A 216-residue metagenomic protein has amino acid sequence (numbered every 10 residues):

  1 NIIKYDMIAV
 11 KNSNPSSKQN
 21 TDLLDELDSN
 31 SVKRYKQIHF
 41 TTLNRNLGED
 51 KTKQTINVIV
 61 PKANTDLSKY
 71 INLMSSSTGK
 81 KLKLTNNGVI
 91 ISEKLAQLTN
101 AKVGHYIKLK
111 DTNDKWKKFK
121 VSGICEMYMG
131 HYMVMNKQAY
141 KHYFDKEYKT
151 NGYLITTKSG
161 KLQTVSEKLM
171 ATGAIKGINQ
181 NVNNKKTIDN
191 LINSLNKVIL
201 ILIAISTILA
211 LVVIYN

Functional and structural regions predicted by a protein language model:
N1, E167-L211, Y215: Peri-transmembrane interface segments
N1-L23, N151, I155: Membrane-interface junction motifs in transport/secretion proteins
I2-I3, K83, I124-Q163, V182: Small-residue transmembrane helix packing/gating motifs
T21-D28, T164-G173: Short amphipathic alpha-helices in soluble, non-transmembrane regions that often serve as interface/regulatory elements
D22-R34, I38-Y106, K118: Short beta-strand boundary microenvironments
